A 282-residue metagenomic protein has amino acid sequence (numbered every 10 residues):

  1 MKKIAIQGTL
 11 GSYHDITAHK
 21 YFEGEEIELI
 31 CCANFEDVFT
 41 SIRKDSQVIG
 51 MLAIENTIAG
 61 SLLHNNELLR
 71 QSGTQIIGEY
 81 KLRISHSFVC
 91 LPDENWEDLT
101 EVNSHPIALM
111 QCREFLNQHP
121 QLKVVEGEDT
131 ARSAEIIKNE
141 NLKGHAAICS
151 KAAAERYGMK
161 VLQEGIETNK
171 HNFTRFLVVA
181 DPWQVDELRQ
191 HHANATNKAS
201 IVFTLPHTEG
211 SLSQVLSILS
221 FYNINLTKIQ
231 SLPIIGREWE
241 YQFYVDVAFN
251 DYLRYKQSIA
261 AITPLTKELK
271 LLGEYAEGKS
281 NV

Functional and structural regions predicted by a protein language model:
M1-V282: Domain-level signature for soluble enzymes in the chorismate/prephenate branch of the shikimate pathway
